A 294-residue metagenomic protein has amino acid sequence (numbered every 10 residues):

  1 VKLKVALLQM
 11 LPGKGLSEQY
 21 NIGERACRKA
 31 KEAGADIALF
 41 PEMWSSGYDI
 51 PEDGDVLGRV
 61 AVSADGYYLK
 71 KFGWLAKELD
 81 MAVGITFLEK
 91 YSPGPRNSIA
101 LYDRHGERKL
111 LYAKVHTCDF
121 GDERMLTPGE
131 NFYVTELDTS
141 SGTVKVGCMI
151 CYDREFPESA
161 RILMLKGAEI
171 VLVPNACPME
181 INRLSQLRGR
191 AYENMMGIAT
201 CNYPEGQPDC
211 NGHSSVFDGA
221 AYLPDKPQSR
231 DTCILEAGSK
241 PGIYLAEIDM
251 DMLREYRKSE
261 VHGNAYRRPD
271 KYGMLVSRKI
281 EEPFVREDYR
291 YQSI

Functional and structural regions predicted by a protein language model:
V1-A6: Extreme N-terminal starter segment of soluble prokaryotic enzymes
Q9-L16: Short polar catalytic/cofactor-binding loops
L16-S17, R25-L111, C177-N194: Cys-nucleophile CN-hydrolase/nitrilase-fold catalytic domain and related Cys-dependent amidase chemistry that acts on
E18-C27, F156-R161: Short, acidic/polar
A61-A82, R154-L245: CN hydrolase (nitrilase-like) catalytic-core segments centered on the catalytic cysteine and neighboring Lys/Glu
A64, K90-K166, P174-N175, M179-G189 (+2 more regions): Active-site catalytic loop in hydrolytic enzyme cores
P204-I294: C-terminal beta-strand edge segments of enzyme domains
